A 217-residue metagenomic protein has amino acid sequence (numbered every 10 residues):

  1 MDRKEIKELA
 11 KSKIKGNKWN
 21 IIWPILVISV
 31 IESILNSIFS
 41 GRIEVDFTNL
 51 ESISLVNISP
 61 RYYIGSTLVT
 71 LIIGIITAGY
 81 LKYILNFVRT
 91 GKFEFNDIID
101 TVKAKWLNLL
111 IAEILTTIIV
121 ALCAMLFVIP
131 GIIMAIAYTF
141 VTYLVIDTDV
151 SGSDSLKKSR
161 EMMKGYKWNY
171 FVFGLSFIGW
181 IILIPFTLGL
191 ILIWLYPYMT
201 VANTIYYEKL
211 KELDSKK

Functional and structural regions predicted by a protein language model:
M1-K217: Hydrophobic alpha-helical membrane segments
